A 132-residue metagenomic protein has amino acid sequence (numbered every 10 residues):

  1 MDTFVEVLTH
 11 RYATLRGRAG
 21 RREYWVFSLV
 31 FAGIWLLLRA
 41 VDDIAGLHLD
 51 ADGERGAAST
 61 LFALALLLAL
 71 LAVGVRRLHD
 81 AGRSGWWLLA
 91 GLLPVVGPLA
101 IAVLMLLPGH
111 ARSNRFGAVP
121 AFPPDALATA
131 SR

Functional and structural regions predicted by a protein language model:
M1-V30, L70-G85, V103-R132: Membrane-interface extramembranous regions at the lipid-water interface
R22-R77, A81-L106: Hydrophobic alpha-helical transmembrane segments in multi-pass membrane proteins
